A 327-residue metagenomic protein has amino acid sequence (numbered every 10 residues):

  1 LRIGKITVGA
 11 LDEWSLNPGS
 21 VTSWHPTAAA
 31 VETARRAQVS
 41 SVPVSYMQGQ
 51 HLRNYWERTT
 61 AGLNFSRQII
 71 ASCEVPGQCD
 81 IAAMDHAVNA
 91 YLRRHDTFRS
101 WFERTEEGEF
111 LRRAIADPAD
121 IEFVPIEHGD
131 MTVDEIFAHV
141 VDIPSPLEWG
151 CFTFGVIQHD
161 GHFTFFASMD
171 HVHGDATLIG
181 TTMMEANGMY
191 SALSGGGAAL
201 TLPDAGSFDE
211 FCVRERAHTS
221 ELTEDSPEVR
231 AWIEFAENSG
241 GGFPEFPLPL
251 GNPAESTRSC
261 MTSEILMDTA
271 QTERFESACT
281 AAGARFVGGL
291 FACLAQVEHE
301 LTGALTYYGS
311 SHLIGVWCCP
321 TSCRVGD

Functional and structural regions predicted by a protein language model:
L1-T60, H86-V124, D204-C260: Short amphipathic alpha-helices and their capping loops
R2-S15, I126-V133, A138-E210: Active-site-proximal acidic secondary-structure segment that organizes catalysis
I3, H95, R99, M183-M184 (+1 more regions): Extended, hydrophobic beta-loop-alpha segments that form or line the acyl/peptidyl-thioester binding and transfer paths
A28-V44, L63-A83, L147-F166, G251-C318: Gly/Ser/Thr-rich phosphate-binding loops and adjoining beta-strand/alpha-helix segments that form adenosine-phosphate
E74, Y91, V172-D175: Short strand->helix junction
Y91-L92, D96, A186-G197, A236-G240 (+1 more regions): A generic secondary-structure signal for well-formed alpha-helical elements
W101-R104, G196-A205, T306-Y308: Short, glycine/acidic-rich hinge or "gate" loops at secondary-structure transitions that mediate conformational
C318-D327: A short, structured beta-strand-centered segment in the mid-to-C-terminal lobe of catalytic cores from group-transfer
